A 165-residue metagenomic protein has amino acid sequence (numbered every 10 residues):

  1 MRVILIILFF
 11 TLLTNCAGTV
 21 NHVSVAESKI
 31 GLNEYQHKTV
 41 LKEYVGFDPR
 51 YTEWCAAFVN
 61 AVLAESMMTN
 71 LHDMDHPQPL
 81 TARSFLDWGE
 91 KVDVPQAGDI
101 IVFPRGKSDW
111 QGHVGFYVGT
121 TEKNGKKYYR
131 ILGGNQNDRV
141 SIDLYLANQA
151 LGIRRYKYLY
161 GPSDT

Functional and structural regions predicted by a protein language model:
M1-R2, A17: N-terminal hydrophobic targeting signals that begin at the initiator methionine
V3-L13: Sec-dependent N-terminal signal peptides
F9-T11, Y145, Y158: Intrinsic disorder/low-complexity segments
C16-D73: N-terminal capping segments
G18, F47-C55, E90-D93, K107-D109 (+1 more regions): Extracytoplasmic/periplasmic, Sec-exported soluble proteins
V23, T69-S141: ...with weaker cross-activation on analogous glycine-rich loops/strands in unrelated enzymes
S141-N148: Short amphipathic beta-strand/extended segments with alternating polar/hydrophobic composition
N148-T165: Low-complexity, Gly/Ser/Thr/Pro-rich intrinsically disordered linker/tail segments
